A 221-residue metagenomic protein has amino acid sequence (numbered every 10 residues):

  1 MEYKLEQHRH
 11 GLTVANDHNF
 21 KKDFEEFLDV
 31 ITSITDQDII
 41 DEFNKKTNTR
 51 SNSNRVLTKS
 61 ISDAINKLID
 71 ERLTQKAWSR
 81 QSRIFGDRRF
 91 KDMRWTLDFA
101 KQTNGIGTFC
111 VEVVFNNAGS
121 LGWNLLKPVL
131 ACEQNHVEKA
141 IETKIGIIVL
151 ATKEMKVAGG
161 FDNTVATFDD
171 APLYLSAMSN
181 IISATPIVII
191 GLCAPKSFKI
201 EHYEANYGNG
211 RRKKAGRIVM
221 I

Functional and structural regions predicted by a protein language model:
M1-D87, I221: Interdomain/boundary linker segments immediately adjacent to catalytic/signaling cores
R55-K59, K67-G105, N117-L126, E133: Active-site metal-binding core of divalent-cation-utilizing nuclease and nuclease-like domains
Q75, G105, I141, I182-A184: Short, well-ordered coil/turn elements that cap or connect secondary structure elements
L97, F109, I187: A broad, low-specificity signal marking well-ordered, structured residues that form hydrophobic/aromatic
G107-F109, I145: Structural motif
F115-S179: Catalytic cores of nucleic-acid endonucleases
L150-I221: Domain-level recognition of nuclease-like catalytic cores that cleave nucleotide substrates
